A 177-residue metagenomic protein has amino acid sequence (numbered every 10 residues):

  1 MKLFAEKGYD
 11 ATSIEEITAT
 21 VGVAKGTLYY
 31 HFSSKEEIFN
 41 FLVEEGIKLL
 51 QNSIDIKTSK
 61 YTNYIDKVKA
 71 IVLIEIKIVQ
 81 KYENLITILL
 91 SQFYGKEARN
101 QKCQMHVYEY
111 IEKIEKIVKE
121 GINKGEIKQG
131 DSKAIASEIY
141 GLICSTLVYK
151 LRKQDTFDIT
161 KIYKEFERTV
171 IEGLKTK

Functional and structural regions predicted by a protein language model:
L3-E37, F41-L42: Helix-turn-helix
E6-D10, K60-Y61, Y82, K124-G125: Short coil/turn segments at alpha/beta junctions that flank glycine-rich nucleotide-binding fingerprints
I14, E36, N40, E44 (+6 more regions): Short, structured helix-loop boundary elements
F41, D55-K81, I135-I139: Hydrophobic alpha-helical connector segments
K48-D55, K81, R99-K124, K133-S137 (+1 more regions): Amphipathic alpha-helical packing segments from all-alpha helical-bundle domains
L73, K77, E112-K124, L142 (+1 more regions): C-terminal peripheral helix-coil segments that are non-catalytic and often amphipathic
I76-A98, V148-R152: Amphipathic alpha-helical segments used for helix-helix packing
